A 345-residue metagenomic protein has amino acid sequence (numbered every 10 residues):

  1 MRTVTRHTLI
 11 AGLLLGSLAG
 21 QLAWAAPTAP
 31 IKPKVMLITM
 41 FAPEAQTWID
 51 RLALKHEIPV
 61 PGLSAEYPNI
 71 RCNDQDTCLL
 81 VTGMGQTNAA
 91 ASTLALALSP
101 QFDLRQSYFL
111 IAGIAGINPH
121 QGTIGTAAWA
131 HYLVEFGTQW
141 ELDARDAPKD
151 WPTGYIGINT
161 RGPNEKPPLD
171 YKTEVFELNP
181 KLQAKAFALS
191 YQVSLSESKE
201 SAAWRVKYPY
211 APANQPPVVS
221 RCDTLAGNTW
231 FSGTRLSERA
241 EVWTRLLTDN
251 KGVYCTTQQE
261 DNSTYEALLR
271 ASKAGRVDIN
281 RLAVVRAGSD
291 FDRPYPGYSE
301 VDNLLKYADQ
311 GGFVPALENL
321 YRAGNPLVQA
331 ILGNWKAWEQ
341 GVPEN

Functional and structural regions predicted by a protein language model:
M1-H7: Positively charged n-region of N-terminal signal peptides that target proteins for export
T8-Q21: Bacterial N-terminal signal peptides
A26-N345: Accessory terminal and edge-of-domain segments that mediate assembly/interaction and cofactor placement around
